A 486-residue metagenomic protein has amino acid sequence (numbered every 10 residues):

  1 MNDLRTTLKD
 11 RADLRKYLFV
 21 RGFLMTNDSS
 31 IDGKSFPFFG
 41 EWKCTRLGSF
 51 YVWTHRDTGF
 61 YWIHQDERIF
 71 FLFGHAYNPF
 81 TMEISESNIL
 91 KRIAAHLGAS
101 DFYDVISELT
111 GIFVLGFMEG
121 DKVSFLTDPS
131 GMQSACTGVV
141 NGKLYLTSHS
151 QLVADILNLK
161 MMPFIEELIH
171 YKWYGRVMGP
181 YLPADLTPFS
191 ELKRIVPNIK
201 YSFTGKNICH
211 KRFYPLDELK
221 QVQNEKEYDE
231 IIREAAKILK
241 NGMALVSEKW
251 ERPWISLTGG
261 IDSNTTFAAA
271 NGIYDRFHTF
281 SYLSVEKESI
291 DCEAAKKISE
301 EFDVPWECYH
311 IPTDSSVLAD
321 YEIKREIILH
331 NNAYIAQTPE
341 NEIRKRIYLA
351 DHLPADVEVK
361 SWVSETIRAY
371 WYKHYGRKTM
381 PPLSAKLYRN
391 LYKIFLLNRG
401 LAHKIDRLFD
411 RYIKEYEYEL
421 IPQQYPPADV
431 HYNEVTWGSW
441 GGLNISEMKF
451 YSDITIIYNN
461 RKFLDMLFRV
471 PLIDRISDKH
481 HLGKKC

Functional and structural regions predicted by a protein language model:
M1-R15, D121-S124, M132, V139-N141 (+3 more regions): ATP-dependent adenylate-handling active sites, centered on carboxylate activation for C-N bond formation
N2-I255, T265-Y309: Cysteine-centered catalytic environments shared across enzyme families
S35-P37, W440, N460: C-terminal amphipathic "assembly/sorting" segment characterized by alternating charged and hydrophobic residues
D104-V105, P163-L168, E419-V430, S477-D478: Structural motif
V430-L443: Core structural elements
